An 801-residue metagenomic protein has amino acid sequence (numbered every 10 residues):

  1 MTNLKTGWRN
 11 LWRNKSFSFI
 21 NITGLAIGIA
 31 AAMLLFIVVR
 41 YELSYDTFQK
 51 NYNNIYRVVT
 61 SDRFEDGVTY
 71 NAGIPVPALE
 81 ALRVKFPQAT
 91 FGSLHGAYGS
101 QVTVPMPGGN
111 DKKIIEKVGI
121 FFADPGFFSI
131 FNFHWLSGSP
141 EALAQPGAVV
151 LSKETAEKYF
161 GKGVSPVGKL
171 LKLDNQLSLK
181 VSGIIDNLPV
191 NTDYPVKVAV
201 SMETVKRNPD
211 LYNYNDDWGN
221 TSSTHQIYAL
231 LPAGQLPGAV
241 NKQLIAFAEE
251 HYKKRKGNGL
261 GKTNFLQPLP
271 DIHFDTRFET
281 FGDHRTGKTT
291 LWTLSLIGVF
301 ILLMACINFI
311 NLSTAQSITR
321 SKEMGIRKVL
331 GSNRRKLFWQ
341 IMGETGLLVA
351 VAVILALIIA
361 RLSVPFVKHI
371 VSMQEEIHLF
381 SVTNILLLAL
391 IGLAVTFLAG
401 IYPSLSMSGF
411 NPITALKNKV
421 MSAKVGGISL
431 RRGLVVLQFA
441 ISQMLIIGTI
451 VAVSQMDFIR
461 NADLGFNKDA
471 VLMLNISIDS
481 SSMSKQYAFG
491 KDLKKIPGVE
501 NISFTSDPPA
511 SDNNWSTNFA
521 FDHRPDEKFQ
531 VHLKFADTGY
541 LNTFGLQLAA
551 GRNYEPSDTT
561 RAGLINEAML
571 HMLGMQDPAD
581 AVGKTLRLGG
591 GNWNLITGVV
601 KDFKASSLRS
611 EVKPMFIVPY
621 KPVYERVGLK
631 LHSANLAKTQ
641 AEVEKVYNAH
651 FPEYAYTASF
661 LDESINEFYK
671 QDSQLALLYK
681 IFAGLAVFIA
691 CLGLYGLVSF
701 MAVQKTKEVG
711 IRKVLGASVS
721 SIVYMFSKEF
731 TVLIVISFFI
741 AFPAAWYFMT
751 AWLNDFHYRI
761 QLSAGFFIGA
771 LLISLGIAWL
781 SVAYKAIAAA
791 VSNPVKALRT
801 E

Functional and structural regions predicted by a protein language model:
M1-I22, T280-H284, S313-A350, R361-M483 (+2 more regions): Alpha-helical transmembrane segments of integral membrane proteins
M1-L4, R9, R13, Q49 (+11 more regions): Membrane-helix entry/capping segments
L11, N21, E42, V58 (+29 more regions): Generic structural signal for small/hydrophobic residues in well-ordered secondary structure, especially within
R13-V39, T286-K322, A350, L430-Q455 (+3 more regions): Hydrophobic alpha-helical transmembrane segments of multi-pass inner-membrane transport and secretion
N14, A305-G346, G693-T731, A788 (+1 more regions): Interfacial "coupling" helices/loops that link adjacent transmembrane helices in transporter permeases
A30, L34-I37, F265, G346-P412 (+3 more regions): Small-residue-rich transmembrane alpha-helices
F36-Q101, D216, N220-Y228, N241-Q243 (+5 more regions): Membrane-proximal extracellular/periplasmic loop immediately following the first transmembrane helix
A123-L136, V149-T286, A488-Q671: Mid-to-C-terminal secondary-structure elements that act as membrane-proximal/extracytoplasmic interface segments
